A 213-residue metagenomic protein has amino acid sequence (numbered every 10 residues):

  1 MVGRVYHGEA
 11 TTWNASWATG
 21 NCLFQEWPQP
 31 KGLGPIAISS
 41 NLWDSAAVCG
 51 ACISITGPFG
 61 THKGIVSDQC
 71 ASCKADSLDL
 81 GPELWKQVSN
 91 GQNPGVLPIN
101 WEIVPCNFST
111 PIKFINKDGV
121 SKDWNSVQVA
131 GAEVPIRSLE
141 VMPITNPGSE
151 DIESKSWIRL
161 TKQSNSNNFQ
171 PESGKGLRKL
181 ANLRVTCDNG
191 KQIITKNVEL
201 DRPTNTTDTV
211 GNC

Functional and structural regions predicted by a protein language model:
M1-A51, G60-H62, S67-D76, E83-C213: Mature exported/compartmentalized surface modules and terminal targeting/interaction regions
